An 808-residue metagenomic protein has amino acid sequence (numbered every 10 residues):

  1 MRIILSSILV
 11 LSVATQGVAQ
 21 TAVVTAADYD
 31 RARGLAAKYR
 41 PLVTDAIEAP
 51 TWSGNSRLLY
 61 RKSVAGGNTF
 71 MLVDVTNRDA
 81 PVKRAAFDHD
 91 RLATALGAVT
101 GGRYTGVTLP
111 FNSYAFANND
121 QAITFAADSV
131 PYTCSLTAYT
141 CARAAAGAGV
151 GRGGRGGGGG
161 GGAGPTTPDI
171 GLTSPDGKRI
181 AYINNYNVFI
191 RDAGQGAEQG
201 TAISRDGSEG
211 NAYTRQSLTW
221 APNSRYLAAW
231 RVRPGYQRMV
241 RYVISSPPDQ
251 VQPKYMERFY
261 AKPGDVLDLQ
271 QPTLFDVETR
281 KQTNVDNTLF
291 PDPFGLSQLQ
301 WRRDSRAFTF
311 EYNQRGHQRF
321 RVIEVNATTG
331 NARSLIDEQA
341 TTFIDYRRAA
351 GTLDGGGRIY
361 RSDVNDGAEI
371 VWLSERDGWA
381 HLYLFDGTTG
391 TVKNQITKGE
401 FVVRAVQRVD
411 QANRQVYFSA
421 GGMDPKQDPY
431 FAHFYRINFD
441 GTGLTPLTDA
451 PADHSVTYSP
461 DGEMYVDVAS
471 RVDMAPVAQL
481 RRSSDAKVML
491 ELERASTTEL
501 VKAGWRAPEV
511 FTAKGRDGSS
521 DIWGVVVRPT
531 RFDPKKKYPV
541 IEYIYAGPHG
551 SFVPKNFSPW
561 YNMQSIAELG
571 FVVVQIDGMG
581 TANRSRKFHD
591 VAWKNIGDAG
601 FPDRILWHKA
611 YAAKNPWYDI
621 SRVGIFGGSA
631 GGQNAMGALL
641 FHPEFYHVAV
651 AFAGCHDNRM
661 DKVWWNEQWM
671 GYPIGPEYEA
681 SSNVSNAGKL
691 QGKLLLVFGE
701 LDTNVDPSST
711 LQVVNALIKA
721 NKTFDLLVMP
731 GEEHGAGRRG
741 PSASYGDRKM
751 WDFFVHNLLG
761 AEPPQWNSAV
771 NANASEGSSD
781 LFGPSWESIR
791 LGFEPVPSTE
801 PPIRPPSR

Functional and structural regions predicted by a protein language model:
I4-Q16: Bacterial N-terminal signal peptides
S7-L9, P168, G547-G550: A structural preference for long, well-packed, hydrophobic secondary-structure segments
S12, A19-R482, R494, T498 (+4 more regions): Beta-propeller folds
R238-M239, S297-Q300, S305, E311-N313 (+4 more regions): Serine-hydrolase catalytic core recognition
